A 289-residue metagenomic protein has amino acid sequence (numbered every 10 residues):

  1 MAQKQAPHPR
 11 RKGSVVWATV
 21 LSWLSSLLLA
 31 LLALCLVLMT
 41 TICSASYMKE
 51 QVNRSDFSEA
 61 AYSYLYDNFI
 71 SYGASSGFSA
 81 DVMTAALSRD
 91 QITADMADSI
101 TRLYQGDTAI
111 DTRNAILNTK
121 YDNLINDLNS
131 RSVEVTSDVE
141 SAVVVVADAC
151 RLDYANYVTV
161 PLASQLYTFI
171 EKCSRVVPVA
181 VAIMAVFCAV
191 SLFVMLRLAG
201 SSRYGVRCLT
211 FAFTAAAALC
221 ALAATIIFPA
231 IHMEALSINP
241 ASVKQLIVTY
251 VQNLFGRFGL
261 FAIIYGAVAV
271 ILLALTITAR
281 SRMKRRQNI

Functional and structural regions predicted by a protein language model:
A2-W23, R175-M233, L275-I289: Juxtamembrane interface at the cytosolic side of transmembrane helices
W17-V37: Hydrophobic membrane-insertion alpha-helices, especially the h-region of bacterial N-terminal signal peptides
A30-E50: Transmembrane helices with small-residue packing motifs
K49-Q165: Long, solvent-exposed extracytoplasmic domains/loops
T119-L196, L222-N239: Membrane-proximal, non-transmembrane alpha-helical segments
R175-A182, T249-V270: Hydrophobic alpha-helical transmembrane segments
A230-L254: Membrane-interfacial interhelical loops
